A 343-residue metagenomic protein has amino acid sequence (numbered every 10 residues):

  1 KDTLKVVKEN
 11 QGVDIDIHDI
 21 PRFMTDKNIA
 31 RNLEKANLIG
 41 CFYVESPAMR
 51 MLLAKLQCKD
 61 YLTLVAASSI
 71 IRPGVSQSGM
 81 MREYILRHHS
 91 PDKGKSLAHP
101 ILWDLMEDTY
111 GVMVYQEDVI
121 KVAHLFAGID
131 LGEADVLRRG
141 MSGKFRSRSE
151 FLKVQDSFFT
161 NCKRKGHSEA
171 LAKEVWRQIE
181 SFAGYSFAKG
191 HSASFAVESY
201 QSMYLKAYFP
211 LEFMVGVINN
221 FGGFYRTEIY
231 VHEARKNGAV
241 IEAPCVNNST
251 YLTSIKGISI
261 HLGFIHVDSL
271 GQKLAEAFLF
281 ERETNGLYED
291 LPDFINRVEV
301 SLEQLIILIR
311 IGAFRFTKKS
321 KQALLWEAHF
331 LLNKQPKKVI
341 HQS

Functional and structural regions predicted by a protein language model:
K1-S343: Noncatalytic, beta-rich nucleic-acid-contacting surfaces in large DNA/RNA-processing enzymes
